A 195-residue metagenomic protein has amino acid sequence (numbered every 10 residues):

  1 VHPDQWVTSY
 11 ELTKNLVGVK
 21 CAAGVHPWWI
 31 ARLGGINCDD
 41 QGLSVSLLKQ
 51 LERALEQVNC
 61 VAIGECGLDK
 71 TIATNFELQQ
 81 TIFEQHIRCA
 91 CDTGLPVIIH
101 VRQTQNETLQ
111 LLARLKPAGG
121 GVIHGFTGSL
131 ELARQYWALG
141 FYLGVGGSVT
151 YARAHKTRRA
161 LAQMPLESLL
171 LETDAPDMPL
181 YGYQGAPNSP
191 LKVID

Functional and structural regions predicted by a protein language model:
V1-D195: Mid-domain alpha/beta scaffold segments of enzyme catalytic cores
